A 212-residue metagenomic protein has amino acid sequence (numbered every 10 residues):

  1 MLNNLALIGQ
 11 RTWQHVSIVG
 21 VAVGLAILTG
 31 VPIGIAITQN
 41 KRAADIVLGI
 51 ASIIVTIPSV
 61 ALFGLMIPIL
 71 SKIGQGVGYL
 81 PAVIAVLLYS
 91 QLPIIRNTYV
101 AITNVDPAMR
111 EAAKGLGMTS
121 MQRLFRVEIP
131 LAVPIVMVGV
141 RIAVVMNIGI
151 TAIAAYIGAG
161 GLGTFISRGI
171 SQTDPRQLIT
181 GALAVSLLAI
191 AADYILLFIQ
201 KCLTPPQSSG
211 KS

Functional and structural regions predicted by a protein language model:
M1-V23: Periplasmic/extracellular loop-to-transmembrane helix junction in inner-membrane transport proteins
Q10-I18, L65-P93, V133, Q177 (+1 more regions): Loop-to-helix entry region at the N-terminal start of transmembrane alpha-helices in multi-pass membrane transporters
V16, G20, G24-P32, A36 (+5 more regions): Generic alpha-helical transmembrane segments of integral inner-membrane proteins, especially permease/transport modules
G20, M121-I153, T180, V185: Transmembrane alpha-helices
I33-M66, V86, Q91, R96-V100: Cytoplasmic-entry segments and transmembrane alpha-helices of multi-pass inner-membrane transporters
P68-I69, I150-I179, L183-V185, T204 (+1 more regions): Glycine-rich helix-loop "coupling/hinge" segments at transmembrane-helix boundaries in multipass transporters
N97-V136: Short cytoplasmic-facing helical segments at TM-TM junctions of multi-pass membrane proteins
Y99, T103, Q122, I179-S212: C-terminal transmembrane helix and the adjacent membrane-cytosol boundary/short C-terminal tail of inner/organellar
